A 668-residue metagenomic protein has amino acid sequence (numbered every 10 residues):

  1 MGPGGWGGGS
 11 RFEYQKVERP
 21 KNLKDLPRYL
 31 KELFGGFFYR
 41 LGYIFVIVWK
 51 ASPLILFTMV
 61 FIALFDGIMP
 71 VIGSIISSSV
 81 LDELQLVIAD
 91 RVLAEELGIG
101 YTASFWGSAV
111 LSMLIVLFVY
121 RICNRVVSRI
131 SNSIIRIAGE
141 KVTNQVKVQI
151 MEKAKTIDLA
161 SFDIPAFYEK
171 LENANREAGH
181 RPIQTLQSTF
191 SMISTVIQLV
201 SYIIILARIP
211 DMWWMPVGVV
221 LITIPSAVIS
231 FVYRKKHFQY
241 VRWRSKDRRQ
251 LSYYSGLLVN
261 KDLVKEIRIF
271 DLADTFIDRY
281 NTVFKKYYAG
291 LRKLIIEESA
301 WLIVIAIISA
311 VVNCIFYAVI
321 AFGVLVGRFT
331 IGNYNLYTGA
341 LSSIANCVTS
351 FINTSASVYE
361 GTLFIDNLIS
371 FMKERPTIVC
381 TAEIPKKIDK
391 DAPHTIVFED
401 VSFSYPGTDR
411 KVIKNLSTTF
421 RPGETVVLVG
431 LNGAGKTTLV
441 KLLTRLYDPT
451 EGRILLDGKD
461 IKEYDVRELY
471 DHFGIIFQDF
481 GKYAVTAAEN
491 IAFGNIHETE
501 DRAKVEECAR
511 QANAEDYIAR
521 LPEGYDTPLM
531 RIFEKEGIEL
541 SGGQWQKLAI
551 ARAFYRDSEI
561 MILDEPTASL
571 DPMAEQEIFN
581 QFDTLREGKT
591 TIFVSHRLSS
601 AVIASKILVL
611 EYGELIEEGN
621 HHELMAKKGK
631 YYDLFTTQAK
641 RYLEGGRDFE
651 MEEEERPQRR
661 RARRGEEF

Functional and structural regions predicted by a protein language model:
M1-P70, V87-S112, S131-I135, E152 (+5 more regions): Membrane-integrated ABC transporters
P20-Y29, Q149-H180, R244-R279, S370-E383 (+3 more regions): Short intracellular "coupling" helices and adjacent cytoplasmic loop segments at the cytosolic face of multi-pass
K50, N173-T185, Q239, W243-K246 (+7 more regions): An intracellular "coupling" helix at the cytosolic face of ABC transporter transmembrane type-1 domains
L54-V127, L199-H237, C314-A318, F322 (+2 more regions): Transmembrane helix-loop-helix hairpins at lipid-water interfaces of multipass membrane proteins, especially the type-1
G73-S77, V119-D163, F167, Y233-R242 (+2 more regions): Juxtamembrane helix-loop junctions of ABC transporter transmembrane domains
L272, F316, Y337-E374: Cytosolic ends of transmembrane helices, especially the final helix of ABC transmembrane type-1 domains
C380, K387-F668: ABC-type nucleotide-binding domain
